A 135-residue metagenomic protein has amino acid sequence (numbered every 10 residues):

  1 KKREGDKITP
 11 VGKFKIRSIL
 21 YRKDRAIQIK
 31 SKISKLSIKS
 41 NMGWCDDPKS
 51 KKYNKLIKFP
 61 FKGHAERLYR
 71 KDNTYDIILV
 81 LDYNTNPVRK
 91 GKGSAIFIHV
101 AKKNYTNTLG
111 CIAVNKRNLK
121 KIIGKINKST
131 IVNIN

Functional and structural regions predicted by a protein language model:
K1-T108, R117-N135: Cell wall/extracellular polymer interaction/catalysis modules
